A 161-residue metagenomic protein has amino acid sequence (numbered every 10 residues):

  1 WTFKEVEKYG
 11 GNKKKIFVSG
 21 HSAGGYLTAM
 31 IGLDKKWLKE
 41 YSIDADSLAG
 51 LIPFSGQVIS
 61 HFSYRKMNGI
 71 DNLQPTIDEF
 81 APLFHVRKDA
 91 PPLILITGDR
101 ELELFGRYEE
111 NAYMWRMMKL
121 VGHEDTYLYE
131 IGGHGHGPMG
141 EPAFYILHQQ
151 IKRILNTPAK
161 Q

Functional and structural regions predicted by a protein language model:
W1-K66, I77-D78: Primarily recognizes the serine-hydrolase "nucleophile elbow" in alpha/beta-hydrolase and SGNH/GDSL folds
K4-K8, W37, Y41, K88 (+3 more regions): Secondary-structure boundary motif
K15, P92, D125: Residues at the starts of beta-strands that form the adenosine-phosphate
S22, D99-E101, H134: Residue-level signal for short, function-critical loop segments
A23-L27, D44, P82, E110 (+2 more regions): Stable alpha-helical elements in mature extracytoplasmic
G32-L33, R65-G69, Y108-N111, A143-Y145: Short, glycine/charged-enriched secondary-structure capping and boundary segments
S42-Y64, L73-R116, L120: The feature captures the conserved acid-bearing segment of alpha/beta-hydrolase catalytic domains
I96, A112-W115, K119-Q161: C-terminal catalytic histidine-bearing segment of alpha/beta-hydrolase fold enzymes
